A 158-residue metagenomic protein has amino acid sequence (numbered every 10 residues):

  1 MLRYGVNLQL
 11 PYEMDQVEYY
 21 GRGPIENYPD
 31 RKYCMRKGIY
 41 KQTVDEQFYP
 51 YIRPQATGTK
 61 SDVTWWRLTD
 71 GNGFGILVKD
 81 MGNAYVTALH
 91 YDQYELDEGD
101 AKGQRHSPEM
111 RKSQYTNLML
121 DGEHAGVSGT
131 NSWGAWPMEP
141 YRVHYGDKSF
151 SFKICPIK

Functional and structural regions predicted by a protein language model:
M1-K158: Beta-strand/loop-rich accessory regions of lumenal/periplasmic or secreted enzymes, predominantly carbohydrate-active
